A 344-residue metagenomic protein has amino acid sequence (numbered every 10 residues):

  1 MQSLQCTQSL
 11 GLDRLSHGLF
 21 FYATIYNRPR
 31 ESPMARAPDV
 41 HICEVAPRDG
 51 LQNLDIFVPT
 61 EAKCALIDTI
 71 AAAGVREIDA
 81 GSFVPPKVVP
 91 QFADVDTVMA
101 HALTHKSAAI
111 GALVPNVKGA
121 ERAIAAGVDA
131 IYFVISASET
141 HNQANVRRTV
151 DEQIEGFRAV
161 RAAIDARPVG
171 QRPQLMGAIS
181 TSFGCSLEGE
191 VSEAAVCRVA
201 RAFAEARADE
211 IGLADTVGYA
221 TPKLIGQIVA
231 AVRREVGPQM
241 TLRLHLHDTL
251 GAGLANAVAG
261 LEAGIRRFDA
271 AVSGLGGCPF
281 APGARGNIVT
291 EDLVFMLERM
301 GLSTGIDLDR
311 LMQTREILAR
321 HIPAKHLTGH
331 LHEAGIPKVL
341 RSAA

Functional and structural regions predicted by a protein language model:
F20-A344: Catalytic cores and adjacent flexible loops of soluble metabolic enzymes that perform enolate/carbanion chemistry on
